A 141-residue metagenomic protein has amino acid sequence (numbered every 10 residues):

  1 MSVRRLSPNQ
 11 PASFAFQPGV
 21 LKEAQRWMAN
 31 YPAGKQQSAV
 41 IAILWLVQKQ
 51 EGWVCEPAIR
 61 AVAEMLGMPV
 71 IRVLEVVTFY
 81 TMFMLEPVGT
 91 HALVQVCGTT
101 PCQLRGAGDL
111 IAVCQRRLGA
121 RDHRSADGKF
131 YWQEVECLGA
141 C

Functional and structural regions predicted by a protein language model:
M1-A140: Signature of N-terminal electron-transfer/Fe-S-associated modules in redox systems
